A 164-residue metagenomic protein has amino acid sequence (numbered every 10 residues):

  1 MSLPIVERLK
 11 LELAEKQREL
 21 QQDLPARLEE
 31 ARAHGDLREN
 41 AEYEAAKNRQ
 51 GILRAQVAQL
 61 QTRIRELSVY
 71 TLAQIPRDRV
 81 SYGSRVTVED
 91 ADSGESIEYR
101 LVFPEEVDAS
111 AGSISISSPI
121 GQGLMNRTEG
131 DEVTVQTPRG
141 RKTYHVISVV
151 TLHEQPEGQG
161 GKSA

Functional and structural regions predicted by a protein language model:
M1-Y70: N-terminal intrinsically disordered, low-complexity, charge/repeat-rich segments that act as generic
T71-P156, K162-A164: Non-DNA-binding regulatory cores of transcription-related proteins, predominantly C-terminal effector-binding
